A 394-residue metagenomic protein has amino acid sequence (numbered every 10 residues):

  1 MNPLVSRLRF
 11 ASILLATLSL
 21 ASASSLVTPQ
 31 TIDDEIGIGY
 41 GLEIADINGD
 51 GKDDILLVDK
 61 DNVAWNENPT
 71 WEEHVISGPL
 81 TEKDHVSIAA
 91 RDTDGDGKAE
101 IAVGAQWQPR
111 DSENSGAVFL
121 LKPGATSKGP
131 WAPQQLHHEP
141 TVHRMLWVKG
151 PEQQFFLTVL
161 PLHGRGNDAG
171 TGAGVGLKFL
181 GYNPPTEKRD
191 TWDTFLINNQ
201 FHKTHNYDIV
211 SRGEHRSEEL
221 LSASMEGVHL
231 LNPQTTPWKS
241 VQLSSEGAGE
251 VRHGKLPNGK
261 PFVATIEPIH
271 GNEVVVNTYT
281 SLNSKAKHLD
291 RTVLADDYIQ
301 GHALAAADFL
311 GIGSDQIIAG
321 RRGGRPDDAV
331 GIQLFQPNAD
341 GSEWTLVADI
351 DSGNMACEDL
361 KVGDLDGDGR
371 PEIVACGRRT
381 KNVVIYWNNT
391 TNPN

Functional and structural regions predicted by a protein language model:
N2-S12: Bacterial N-terminal signal peptides that target proteins for export
P3, A16-T17, D53: Polar helix-capping/helix-linker motif
F10-A21: Bacterial N-terminal signal peptides
A23-N394: Beta-propeller-forming repeat regions
